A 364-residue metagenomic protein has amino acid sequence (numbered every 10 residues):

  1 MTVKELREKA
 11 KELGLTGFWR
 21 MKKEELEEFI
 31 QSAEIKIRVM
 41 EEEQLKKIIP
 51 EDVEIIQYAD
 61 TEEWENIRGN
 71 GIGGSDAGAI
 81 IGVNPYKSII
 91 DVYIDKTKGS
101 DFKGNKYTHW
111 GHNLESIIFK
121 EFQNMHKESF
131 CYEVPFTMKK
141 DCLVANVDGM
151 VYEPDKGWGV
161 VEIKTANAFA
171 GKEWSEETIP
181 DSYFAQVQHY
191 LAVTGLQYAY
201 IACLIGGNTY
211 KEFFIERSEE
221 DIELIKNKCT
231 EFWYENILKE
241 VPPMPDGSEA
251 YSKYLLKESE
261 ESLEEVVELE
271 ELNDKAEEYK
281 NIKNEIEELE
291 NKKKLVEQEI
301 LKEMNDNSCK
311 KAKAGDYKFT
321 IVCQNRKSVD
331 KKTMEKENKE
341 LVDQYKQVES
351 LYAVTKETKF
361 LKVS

Functional and structural regions predicted by a protein language model:
M1-V39: Basic helix-extension-helix modules of the SAP/HeH family
S32-N113, D306-S364: Charged, glycine-rich intrinsically disordered N-terminal tails and low-complexity linkers that flank
T108-H109, N124-I237: Nucleic-acid nuclease catalytic cores
W110-L114, I118, D221, E288 (+1 more regions): Short amphipathic alpha-helical segments
I117, A185-H189, E277, N284: Short amphipathic alpha-helical face segments that pack within enzyme cores and frequently flank/anchor catalytic
S218-E260, C323, S328-S364: Short, positively charged
E235, K239-G315: Contiguous, amphipathic alpha-helical segments that mediate oligomerization or scaffolding in large protein assemblies
